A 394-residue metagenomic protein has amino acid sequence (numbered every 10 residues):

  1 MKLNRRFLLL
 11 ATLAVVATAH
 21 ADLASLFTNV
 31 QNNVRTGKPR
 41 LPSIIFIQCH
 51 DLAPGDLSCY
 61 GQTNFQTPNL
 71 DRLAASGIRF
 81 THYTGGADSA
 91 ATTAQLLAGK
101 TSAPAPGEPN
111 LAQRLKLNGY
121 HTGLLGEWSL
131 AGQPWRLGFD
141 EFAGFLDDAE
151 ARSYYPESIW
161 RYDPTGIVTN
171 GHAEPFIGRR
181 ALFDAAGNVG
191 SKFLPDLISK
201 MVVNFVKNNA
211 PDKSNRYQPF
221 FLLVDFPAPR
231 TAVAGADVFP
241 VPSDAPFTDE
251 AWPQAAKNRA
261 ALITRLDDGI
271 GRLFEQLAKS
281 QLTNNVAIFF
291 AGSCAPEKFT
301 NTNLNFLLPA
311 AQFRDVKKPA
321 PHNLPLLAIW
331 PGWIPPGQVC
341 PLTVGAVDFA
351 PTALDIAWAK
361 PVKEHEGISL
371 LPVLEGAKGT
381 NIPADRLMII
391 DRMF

Functional and structural regions predicted by a protein language model:
M1-L3: N-terminal secretory signal peptides that target proteins for export/translocation
R5-L9, I44: N-terminal export leaders
F7, V15, Q31-N32: Intrinsically disordered, low-complexity repeat segments enriched in small/polar residues
L10-A11, T264: Intrinsically disordered, low-complexity segments enriched in polar/charged small residues
A11-H20: Hydrophobic h-region of N-terminal signal peptides that target proteins for export in Gram-negative bacteria
A21-F394: Formylglycine-dependent sulfatase
